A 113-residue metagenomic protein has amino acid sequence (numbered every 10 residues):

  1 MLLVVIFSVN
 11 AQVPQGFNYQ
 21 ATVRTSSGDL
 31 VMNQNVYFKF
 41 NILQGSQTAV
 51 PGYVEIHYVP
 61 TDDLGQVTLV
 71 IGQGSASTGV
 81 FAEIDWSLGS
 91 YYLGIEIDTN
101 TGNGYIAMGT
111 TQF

Functional and structural regions predicted by a protein language model:
M1-L3, V9-F113: Family-positioned intrinsically disordered, low-complexity linker/tail segments enriched in G/S/T/P and charged
